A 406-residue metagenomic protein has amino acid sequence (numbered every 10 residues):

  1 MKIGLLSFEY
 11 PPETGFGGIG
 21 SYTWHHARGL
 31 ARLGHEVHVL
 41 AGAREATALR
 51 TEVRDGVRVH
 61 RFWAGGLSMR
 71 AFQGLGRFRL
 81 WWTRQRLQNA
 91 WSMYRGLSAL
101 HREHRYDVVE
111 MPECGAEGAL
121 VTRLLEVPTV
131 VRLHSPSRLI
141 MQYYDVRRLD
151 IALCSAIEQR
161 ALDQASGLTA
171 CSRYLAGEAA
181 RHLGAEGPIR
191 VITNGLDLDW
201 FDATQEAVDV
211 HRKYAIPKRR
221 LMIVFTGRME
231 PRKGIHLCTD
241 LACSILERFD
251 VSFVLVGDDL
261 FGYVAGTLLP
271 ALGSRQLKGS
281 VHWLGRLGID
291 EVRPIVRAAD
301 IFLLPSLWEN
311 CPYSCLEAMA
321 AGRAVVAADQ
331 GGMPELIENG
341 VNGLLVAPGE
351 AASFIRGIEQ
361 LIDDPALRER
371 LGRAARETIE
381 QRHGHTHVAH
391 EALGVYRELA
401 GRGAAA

Functional and structural regions predicted by a protein language model:
S21, L221, E230-S244, A352: A conserved mid-protein helix/loop that constitutes part of the nucleotide-sugar donor-binding site
L162, R286, P294-A299: Short alpha-helical donor nucleotide-sugar binding micro-motif in glycosyltransferases
Y174, G195: Carbohydrate-associated surface elements
L196, T226, S252-L269: Glycosyltransferase donor-sugar binding loop
G266-D290: Nucleotide-activated donor-binding/catalytic signature segment of Leloir-type glycosyltransferases, i.e., the conserved
L307: Aromatic "clamp/platform" in nucleotide-sugar-dependent glycosyltransferases that forms part of the donor/acceptor
A324-A327, I337: Short hydrophobic beta-strand element within catalytic cores of glycosyltransferases and related nucleotide-activated
N339-G340, L344-A351, Q360-P365: Conserved acidic donor-binding segment of nucleotide-sugar-dependent glycosyltransferases
